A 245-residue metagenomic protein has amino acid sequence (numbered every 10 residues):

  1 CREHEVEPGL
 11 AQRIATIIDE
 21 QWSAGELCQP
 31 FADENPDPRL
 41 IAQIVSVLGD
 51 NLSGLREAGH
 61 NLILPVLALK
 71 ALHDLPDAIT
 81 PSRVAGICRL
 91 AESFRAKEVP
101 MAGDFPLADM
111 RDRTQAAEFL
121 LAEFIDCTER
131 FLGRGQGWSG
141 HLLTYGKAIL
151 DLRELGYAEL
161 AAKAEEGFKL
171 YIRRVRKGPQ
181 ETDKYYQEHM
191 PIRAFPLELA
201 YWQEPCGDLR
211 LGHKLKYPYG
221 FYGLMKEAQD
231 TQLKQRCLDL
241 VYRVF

Functional and structural regions predicted by a protein language model:
C1-F245: Mature, well-folded catalytic/scaffold domains that follow N-terminal targeting or propeptide regions
